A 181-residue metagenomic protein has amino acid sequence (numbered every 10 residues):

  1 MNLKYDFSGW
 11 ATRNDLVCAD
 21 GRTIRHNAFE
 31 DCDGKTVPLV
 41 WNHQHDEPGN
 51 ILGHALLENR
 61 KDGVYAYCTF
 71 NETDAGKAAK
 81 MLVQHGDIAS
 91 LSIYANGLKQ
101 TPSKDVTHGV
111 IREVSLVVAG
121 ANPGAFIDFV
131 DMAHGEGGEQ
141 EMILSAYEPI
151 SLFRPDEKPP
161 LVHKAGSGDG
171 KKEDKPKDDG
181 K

Functional and structural regions predicted by a protein language model:
K4-G9, N14-D20, P38, H54-P155: Residue microenvironments linked to proteolytic maturation and disulfide-stabilized extracellular modules
D20-C32: Short Gly/aromatic-enriched secondary-structure transition segments
I24-R25, D46, E72-D74: Short, surface-exposed beta-strand-loop junctions and turns on beta-sheet-rich folds
K35-D46, L91: Short conserved beta-strand and strand-loop elements enriched in small hydrophobics with frequent Asp/Gly
E47-I51: C-terminal (or distal) subdomains of carbohydrate-active enzymes
I143-K181: Intrinsically disordered, compositionally biased, charge-dense segments
